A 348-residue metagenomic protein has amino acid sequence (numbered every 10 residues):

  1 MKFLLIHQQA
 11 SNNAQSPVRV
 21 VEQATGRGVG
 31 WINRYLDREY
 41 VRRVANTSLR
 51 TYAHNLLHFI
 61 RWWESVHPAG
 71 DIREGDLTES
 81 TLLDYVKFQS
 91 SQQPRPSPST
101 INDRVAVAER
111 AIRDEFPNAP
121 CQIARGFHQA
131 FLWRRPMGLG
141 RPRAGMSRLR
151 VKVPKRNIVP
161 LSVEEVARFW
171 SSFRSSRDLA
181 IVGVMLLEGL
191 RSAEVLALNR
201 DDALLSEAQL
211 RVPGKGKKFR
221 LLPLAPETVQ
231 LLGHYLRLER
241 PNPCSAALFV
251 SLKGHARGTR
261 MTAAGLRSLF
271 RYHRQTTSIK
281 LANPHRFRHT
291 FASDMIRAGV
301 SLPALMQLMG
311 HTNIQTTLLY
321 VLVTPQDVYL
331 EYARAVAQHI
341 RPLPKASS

Functional and structural regions predicted by a protein language model:
F3, V336-S348: C-terminal secondary-structure termini that scaffold catalytic or DNA-interacting sites
I32-S48, L56-R141: N-terminal core-binding DNA-recognition domain of tyrosine recombinases/integrases
P120-R168, P213, L252-R257: Flexible interdomain linker/hinge and immediately adjacent N-terminus of the catalytic tyrosine-recombinase domain
V159-S192, K218, P243: Basic, Lys/Arg- and aromatic-enriched nucleic-acid-binding interface segment
G183, R288-T312, L319: C-terminal catalytic core of tyrosine-transesterase DNA break-rejoin enzymes
E188, A193, A197-Q230: Conserved tyrosine-mediated DNA breakage-rejoining catalytic core shared by Y-recombinases
P226-I279: Active-site/catalytic core of tyrosine-dependent DNA strand-transfer enzymes
M309, I314-R334: Catalytic-site neighborhood detector that most strongly recognizes the C-terminal catalytic loop/helix of tyrosine
